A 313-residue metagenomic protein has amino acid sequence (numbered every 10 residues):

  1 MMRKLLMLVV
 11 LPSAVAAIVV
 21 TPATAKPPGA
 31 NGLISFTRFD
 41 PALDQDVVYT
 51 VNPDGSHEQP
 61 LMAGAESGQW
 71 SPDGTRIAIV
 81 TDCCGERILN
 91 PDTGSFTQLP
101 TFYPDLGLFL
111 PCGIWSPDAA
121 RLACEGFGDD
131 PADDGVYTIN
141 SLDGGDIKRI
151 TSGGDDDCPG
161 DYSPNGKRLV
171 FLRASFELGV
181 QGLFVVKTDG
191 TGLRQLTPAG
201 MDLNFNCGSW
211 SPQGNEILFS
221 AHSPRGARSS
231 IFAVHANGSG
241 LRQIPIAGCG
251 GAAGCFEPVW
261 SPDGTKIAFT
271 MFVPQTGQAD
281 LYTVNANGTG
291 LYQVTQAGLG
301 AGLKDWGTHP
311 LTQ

Functional and structural regions predicted by a protein language model:
M1-V9: Bacterial N-terminal signal peptides that target proteins for export
V15-Q313: Sequence signature of WD/YWTD-type beta-propeller architectures
